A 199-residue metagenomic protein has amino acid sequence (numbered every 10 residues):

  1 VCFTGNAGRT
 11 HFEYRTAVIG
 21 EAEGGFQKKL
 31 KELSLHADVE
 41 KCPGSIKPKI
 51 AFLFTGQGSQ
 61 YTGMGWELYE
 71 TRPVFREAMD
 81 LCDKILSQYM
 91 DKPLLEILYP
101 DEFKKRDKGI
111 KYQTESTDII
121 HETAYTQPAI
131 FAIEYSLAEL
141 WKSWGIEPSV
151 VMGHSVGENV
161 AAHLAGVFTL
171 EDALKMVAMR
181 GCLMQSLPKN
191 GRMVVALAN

Functional and structural regions predicted by a protein language model:
V1-F3, E96: A short N-terminal helical cap/helix-turn-helix that marks the beginning of AMP-binding/adenylate-forming
N6-T10, E102-F103: AMP-binding (ANL) adenylation modules
T10-E13, I46-P48: A short, glycine/Asx- and small/polar-enriched loop/turn that sits immediately N-terminal to a beta-strand
H11-R15, G191-M193: Short, solvent-exposed beta-strand edge segments and adjacent coil->beta transition regions
I19: Nucleotide and nucleotide-moiety/phosphate-recognizing core
K29-S34: Short amphipathic alpha-helices in soluble, non-transmembrane regions that often serve as interface/regulatory elements
E40-N199: FabD-like malonyl-/acyl-CoA
